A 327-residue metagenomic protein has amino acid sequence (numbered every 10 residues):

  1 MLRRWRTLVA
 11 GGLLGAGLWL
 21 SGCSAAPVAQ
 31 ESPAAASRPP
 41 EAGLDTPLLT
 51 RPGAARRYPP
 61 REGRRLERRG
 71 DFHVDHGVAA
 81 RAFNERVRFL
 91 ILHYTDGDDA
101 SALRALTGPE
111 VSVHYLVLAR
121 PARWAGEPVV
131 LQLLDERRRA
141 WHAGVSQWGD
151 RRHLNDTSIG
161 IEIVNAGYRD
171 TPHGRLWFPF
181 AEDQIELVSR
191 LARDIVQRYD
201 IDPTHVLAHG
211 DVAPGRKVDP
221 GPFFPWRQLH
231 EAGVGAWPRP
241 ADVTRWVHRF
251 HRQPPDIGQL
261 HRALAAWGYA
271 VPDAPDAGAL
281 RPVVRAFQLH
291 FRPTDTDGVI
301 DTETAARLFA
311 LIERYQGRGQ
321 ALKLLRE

Functional and structural regions predicted by a protein language model:
M1-G12: Bacterial N-terminal signal peptides that target proteins for export
L14-L18: Hydrophobic core
L20-G22: C-terminal motif of bacterial Sec signal peptides marking the signal peptidase cleavage site
S24-A29, I185, S189-Y199, G215-E327: Cell-envelope/ECM-targeting effectors and their regulatory/trafficking segments
Q30-P40, D45-D202: Active-site-adjacent loop/helix surface patches within enzyme catalytic domains that shape the substrate-binding cleft
V164-A166, D211, P272: Short strand-loop junctions, especially beta-strand C-caps/beta-turns that link beta-sheets to coils or alpha-helices
L176-F178, G210-D211, R245-W246: A short, structure-level motif marking secondary-structure boundaries and short turns
I201-R216: Acidic/histidine-rich, metal-coordinating catalytic segments
